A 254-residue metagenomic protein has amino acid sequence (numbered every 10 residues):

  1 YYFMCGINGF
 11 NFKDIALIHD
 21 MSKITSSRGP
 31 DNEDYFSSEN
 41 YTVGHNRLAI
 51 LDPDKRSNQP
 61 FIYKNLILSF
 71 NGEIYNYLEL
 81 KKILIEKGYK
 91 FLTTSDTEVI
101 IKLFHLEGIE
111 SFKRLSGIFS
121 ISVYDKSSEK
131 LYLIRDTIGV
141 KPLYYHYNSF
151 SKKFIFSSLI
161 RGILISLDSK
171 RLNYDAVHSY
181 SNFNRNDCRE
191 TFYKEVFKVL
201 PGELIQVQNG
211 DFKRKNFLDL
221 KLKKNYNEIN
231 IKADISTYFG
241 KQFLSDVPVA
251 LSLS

Functional and structural regions predicted by a protein language model:
F3-S254: Cysteine-centered catalytic environments shared across enzyme families
